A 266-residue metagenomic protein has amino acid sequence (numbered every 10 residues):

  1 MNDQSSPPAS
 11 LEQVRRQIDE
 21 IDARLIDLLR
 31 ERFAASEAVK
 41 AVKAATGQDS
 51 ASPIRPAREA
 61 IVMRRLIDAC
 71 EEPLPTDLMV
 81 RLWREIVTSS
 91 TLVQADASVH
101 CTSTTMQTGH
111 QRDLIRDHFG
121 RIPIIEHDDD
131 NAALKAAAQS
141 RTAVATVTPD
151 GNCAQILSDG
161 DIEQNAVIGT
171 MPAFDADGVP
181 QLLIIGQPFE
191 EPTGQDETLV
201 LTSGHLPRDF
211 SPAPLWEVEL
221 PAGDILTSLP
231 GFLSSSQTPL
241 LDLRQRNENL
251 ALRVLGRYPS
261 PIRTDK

Functional and structural regions predicted by a protein language model:
N2-K266: Domain-level signature for soluble enzymes in the chorismate/prephenate branch of the shikimate pathway
